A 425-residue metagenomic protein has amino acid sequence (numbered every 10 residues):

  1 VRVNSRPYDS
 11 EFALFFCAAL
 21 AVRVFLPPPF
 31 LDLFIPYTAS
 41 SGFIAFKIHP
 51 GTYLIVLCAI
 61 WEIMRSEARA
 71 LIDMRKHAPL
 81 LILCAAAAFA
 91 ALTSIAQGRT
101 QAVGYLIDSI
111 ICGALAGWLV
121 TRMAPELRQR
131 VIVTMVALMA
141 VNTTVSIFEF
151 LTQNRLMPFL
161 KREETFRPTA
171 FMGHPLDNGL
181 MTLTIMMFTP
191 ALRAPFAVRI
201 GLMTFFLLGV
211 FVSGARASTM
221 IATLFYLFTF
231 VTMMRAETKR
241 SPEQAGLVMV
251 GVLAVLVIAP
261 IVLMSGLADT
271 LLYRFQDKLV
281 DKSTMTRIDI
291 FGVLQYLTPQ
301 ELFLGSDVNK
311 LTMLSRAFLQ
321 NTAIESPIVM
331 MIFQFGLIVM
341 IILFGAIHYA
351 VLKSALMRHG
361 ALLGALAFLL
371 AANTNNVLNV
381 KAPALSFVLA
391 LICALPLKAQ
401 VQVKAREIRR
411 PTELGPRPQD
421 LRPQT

Functional and structural regions predicted by a protein language model:
V1-R65, F89-T93, F368-A372, L385: N-terminal signal-anchor transmembrane segment
C17-A18, I185-M187, L362-A371, N379-R417 (+1 more regions): Transmembrane alpha-helices of multi-pass inner-membrane enzymes
F30-S40, Q129, A140-D177, D269-Y273: Membrane-interfacial helix-loop-helix modules of multi-pass inner-membrane proteins that assemble, modify, or transport
L33-S40, L156, Y273-F335: Long extracytoplasmic/lumenal interhelical loops at the membrane interface of multi-pass membrane proteins
L71, F196, G246, Q334-N373 (+3 more regions): Hydrophobic transmembrane alpha-helices and their immediate junctions
H77-A88, A96-R122: Aromatic-anchored transmembrane helix interface
I132-L156, G173-T232: Alpha-helical transmembrane segments of multi-pass inner-membrane proteins
T144-I147, L151, F230-K278: A membrane-periplasm/extracellular boundary helix in multi-pass inner-membrane enzymes that assemble envelope glycans
